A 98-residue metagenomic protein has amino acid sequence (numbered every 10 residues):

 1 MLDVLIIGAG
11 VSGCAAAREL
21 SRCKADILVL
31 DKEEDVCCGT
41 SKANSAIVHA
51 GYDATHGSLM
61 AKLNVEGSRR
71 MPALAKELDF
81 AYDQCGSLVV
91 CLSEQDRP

Functional and structural regions predicted by a protein language model:
M1-L2, A25, A43, C85: Short coil/turn connectors at secondary-structure junctions
L2-V29: N-terminal Rossmann-like FAD-binding beta1-loop-alpha1 element of flavoenzymes
D3, S21, T40, L74 (+1 more regions): A generic structural signal for short, solvent-exposed coil/turn residues that cap or connect secondary-structure
G10, K32-E33, G51-Y52: Fold-independent oxyanion-binding glycine-rich loops and adjacent beta-strand/coil segments at enzyme active sites
G13, V36, R97: Flexible, glycine-rich phosphate/dinucleotide-binding loops and adjacent beta-alpha linkers at cofactor/substrate
S21-A43: Glycine-rich FAD pyrophosphate-binding loop
A46-P98: Dinucleotide-binding Rossmann-like beta1-alpha1 core, especially the glycine-rich loop that anchors the ADP
